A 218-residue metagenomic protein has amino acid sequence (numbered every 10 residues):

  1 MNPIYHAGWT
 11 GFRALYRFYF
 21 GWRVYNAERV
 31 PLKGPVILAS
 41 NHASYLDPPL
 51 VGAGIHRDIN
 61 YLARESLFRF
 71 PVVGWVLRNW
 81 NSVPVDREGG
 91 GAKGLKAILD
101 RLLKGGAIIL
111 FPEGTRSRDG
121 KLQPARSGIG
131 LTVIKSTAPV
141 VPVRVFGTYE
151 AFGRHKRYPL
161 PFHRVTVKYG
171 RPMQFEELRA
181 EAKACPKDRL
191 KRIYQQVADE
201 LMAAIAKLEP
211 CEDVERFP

Functional and structural regions predicted by a protein language model:
N2, H6, T10, R17-F18 (+2 more regions): Catalytic core of membrane glycerolipid acyltransferases/transacylases, capturing the structured, soluble-facing
P3-I4, K93-P218: Non-catalytic C-terminal accessory region of glycerolipid acyltransferases and related lyso-lipid remodeling enzymes
F12, Y16, A39, G52 (+3 more regions): Conserved protein kinase catalytic domain
R17-Y25, Y149-F152: Short gly/ser/thr-rich secondary-structure transition/capping motifs
G21, P35, R164-T166: A residue-level signal for beta-strand positions that form part of recognition/binding surfaces within mature
E28, E65, D86, R144 (+1 more regions): Residues at the C-termini of beta-strands that transition into short coil/loop
E28-P31, L160: A short beta-turn/loop motif at secondary-structure boundaries
